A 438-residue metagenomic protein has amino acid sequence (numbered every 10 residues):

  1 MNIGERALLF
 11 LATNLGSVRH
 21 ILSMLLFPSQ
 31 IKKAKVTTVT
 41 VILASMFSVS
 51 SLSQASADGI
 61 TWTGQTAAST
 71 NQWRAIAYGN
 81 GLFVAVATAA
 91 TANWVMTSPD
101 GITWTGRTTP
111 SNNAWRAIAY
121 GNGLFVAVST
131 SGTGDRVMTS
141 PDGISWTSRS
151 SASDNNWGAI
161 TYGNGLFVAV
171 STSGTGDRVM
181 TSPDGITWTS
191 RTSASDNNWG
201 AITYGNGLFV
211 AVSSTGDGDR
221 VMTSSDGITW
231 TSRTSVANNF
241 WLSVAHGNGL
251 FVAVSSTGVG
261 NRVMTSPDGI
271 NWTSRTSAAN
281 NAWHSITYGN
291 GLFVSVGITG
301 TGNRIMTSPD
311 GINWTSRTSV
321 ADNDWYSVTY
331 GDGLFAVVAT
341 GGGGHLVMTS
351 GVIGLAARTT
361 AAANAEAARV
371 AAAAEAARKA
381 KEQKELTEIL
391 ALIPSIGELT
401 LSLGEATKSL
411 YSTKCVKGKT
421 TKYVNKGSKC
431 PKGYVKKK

Functional and structural regions predicted by a protein language model:
M1-I31: N-terminal secretory signal peptides that target proteins for export/translocation
T13, K33-A44: Sec-dependent N-terminal signal peptides
S45-Q54: C-terminal segment of classical bacterial N-terminal signal peptides
S56-R358: Residue-level hotspots at or immediately adjacent to binding/recognition sites across diverse folds
T359-L392: Long, low-complexity, compositionally biased polyampholytic IDRs enriched for Lys/Glu and Gln/Arg
T413-K417: A short beta-strand micro-motif
Y434-K438: Short Cys/His-rich micro-motifs in 6-15 aa windows
